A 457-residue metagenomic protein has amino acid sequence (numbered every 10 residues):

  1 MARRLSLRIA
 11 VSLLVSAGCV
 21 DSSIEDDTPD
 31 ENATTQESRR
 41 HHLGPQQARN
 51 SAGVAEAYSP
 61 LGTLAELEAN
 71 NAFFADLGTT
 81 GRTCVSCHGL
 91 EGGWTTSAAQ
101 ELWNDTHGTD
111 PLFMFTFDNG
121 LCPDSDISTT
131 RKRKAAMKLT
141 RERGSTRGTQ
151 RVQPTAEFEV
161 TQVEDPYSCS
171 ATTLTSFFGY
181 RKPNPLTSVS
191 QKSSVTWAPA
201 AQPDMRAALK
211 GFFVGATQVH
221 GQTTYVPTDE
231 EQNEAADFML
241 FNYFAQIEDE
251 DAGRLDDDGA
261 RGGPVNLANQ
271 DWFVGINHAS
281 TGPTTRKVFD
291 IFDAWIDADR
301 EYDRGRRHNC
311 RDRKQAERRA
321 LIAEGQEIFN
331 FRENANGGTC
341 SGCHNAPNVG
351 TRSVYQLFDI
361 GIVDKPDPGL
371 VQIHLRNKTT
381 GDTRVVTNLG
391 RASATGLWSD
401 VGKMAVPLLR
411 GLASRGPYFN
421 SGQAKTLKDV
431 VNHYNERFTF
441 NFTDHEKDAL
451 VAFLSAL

Functional and structural regions predicted by a protein language model:
M1-I9: Bacterial N-terminal signal peptides that target proteins for export
S16-G18: C-terminal motif of bacterial Sec signal peptides marking the signal peptidase cleavage site
V20-S22: Bacterial signal peptide processing site
P29-L457: Periplasmic c-type cytochrome electron-transfer domains
